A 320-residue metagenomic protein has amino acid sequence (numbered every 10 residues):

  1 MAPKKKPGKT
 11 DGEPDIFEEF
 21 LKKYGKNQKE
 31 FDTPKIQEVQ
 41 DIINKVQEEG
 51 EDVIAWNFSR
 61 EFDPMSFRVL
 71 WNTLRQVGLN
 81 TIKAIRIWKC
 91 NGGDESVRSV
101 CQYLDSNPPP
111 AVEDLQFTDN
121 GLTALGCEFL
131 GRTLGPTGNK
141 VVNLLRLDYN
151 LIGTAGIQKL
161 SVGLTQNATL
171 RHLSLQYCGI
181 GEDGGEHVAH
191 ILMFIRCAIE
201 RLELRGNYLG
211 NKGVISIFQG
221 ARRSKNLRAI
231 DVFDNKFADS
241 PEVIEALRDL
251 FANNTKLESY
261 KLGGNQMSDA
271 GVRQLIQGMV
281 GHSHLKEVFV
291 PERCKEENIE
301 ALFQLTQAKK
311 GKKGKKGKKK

Functional and structural regions predicted by a protein language model:
M1-K320: Leucine-rich tandem repeat or coiled-coil scaffolds
